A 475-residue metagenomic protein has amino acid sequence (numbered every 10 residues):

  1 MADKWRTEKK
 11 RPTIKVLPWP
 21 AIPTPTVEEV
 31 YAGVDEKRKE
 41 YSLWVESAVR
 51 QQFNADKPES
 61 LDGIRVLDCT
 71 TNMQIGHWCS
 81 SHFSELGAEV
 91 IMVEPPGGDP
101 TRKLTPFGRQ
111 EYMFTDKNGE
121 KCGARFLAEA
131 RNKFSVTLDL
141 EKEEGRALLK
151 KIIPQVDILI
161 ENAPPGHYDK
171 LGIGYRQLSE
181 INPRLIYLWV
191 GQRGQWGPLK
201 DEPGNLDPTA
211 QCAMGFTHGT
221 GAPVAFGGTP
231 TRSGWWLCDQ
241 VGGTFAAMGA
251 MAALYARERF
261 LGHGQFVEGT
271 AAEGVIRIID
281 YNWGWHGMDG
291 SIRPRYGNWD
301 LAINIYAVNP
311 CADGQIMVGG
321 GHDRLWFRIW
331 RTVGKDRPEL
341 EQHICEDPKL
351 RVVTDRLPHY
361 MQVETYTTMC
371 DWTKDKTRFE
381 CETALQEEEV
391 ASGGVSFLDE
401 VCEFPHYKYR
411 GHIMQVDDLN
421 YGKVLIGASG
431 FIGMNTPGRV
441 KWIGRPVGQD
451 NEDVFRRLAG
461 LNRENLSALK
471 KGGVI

Functional and structural regions predicted by a protein language model:
M1-K37, V45: Non-catalytic C-terminal accessory region of glycerolipid acyltransferases and related lyso-lipid remodeling enzymes
P25-F260, F379, P446, E452-I475: N-terminal helix-loop segment corresponding to the beta1-alpha1 unit of nucleotide/adenylate-binding folds
E89-V93, Q386-E400, L461-N465: Short, well-structured beta-strand/strand-turn elements
A222-V224, G243-Q265, R277, Y281-M288 (+1 more regions): Oxidoreductase and adenylate-handling cofactor-binding alpha/beta cores
G228-C238, P310-G314, T436-R439: Flexible glycine/proline-enriched surface loops and loop-helix/loop-strand junctions
D289-Y306: Active-site Gly/Thr loop motif
I305-E388, S392: Aromatic-enriched alpha-helical interface/lid elements that frame and gate functional surfaces
E387-K441: A glycine-rich dinucleotide-binding beta-alpha-beta segment and adjacent secondary-structure elements that constitute
